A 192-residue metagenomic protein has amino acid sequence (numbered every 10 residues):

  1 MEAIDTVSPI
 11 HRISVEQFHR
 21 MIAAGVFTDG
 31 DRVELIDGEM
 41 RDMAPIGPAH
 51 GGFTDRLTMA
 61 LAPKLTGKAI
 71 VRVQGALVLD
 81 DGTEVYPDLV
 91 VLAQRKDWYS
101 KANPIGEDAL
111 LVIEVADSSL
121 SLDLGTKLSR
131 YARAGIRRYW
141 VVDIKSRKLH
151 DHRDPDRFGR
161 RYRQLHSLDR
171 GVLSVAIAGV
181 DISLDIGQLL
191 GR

Functional and structural regions predicted by a protein language model:
M1-R192: Gly/Pro/Ser/Thr-rich low-complexity, intrinsically disordered segments predominantly at protein N-termini
